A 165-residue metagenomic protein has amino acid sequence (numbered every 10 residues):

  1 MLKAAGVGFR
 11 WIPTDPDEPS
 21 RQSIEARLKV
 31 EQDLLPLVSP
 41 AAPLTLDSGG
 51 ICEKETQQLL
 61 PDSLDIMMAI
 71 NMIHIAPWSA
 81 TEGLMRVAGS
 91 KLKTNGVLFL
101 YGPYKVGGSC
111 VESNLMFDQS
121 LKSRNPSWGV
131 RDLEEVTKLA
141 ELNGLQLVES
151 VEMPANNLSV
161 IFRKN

Functional and structural regions predicted by a protein language model:
M1-Q57: Class I SAM-dependent methyltransferase SAM/SAH-binding core
G50, I75-A76, G107: Short glycine-rich, flexible loops that bind phosphorylated cofactors or substrates
Q57-S63: Glycine-rich phosphate-binding loop signature in dinucleotide/nucleotide-binding domains
M68: A conserved beta-strand element that flanks and buttresses the S-adenosyl-L-methionine
I75-K91: A short, conserved alpha-helix within the catalytic core of class I
T94-G107: Conserved beta-strand signature within the Rossmann-like core of class I S-adenosyl-L-methionine
V111-E134: Conserved Class I S-adenosyl-L-methionine
N143-N165: Core SAM-dependent methyltransferase catalytic element
